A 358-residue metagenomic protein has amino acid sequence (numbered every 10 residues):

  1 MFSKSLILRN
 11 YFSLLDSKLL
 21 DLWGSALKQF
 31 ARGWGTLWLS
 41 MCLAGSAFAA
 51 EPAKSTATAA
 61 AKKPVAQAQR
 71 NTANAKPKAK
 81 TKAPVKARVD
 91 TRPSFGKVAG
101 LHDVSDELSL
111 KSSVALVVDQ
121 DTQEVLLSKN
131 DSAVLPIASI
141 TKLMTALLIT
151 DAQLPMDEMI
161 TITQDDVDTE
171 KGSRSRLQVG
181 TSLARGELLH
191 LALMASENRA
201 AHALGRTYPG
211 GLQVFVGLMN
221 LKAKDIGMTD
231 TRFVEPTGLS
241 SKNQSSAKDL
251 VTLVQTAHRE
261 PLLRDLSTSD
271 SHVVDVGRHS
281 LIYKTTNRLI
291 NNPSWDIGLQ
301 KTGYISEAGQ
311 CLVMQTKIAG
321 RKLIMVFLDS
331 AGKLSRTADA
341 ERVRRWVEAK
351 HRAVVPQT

Functional and structural regions predicted by a protein language model:
F2-V114, A349-T358: N-terminal secretory targeting signals
Q29, G33, L143, T316-I318 (+1 more regions): Hydrophobic alpha-helical segments, especially transmembrane helices and their immediate juxtamembrane helical caps
M41-A44, L154, C311: Ubiquitous "structural anchor" signal
R70, A75-T81, V85-K248, T252-P261 (+1 more regions): Active-site-adjacent loops and short helices of periplasmic peptidoglycan-processing enzymes
M228-R232, G238-T358: Domain-terminus/edge residues, biased toward the C-terminal soluble/receptor-binding domains of extracytoplasmic
